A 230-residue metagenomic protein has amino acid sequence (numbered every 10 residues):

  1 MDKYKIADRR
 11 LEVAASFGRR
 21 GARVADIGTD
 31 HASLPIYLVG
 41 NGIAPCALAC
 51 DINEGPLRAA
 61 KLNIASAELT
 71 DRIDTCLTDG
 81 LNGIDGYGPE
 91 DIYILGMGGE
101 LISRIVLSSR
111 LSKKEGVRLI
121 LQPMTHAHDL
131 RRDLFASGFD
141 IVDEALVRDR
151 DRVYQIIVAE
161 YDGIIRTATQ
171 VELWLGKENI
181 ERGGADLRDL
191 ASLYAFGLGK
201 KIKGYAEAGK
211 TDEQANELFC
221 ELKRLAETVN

Functional and structural regions predicted by a protein language model:
M1-G21, I36: S-adenosyl-L-methionine
D2-A7, N82, E100-N230: Class I S-adenosyl-L-methionine
G21-D30: Conserved class I S-adenosyl-L-methionine
H31-A44: Conserved SAM-binding loop of SAM-dependent methyltransferases across substrates and taxa, primarily the Class I
C46-D51: Conserved SAM-binding motif I beta-strand of class I
N53-G55: Conserved SAM/SAH-binding beta-strand->alpha-helix loop
R58-Y87: S-adenosyl-L-methionine
P89-G96: Short SAM/SAH-binding signature in class I
